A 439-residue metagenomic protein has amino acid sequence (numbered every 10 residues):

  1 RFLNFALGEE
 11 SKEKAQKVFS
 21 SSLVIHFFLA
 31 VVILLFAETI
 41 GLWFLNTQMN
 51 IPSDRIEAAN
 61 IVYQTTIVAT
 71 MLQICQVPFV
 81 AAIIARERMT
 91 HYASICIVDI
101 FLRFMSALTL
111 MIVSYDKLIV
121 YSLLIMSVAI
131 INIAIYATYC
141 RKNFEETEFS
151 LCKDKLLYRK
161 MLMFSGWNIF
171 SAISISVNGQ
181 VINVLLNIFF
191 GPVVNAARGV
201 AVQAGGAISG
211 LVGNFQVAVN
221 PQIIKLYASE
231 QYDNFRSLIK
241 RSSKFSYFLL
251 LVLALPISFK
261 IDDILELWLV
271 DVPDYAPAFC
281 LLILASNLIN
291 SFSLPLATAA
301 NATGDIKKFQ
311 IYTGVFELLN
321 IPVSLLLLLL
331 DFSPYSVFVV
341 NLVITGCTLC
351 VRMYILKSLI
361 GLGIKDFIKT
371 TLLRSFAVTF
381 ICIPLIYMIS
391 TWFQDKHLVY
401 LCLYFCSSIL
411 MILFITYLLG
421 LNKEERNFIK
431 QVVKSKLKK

Functional and structural regions predicted by a protein language model:
R1-E9, A85, F144-E145, A201 (+3 more regions): Helix-loop junctions and terminal segments of transmembrane helices in multi-pass membrane transport/translocation
E10-S20, V31-I67, V113-S122, D263-C280 (+1 more regions): Membrane-interface helix-capping segments at transmembrane helix termini in multi-pass transporters
L23-M49, T109, A134, V212 (+5 more regions): Alpha-helical transmembrane segments of multi-pass membrane transport and lipid-handling proteins
V68-C96, L108, I119, L284-F316 (+1 more regions): Membrane-interface junctions at transmembrane-helix termini in multi-pass inner-membrane proteins
E87-T90, F101-A134, T138, K307 (+4 more regions): Membrane-interface helix-loop junctions in multi-pass transport and translocation proteins
L118-S122, Y136-Q180, Q222, E230-S237 (+3 more regions): Interhelical loop/hinge segments that connect adjacent transmembrane helices in multipass membrane
L124-Y136, C140, K155-K225, K244-F245 (+3 more regions): Transmembrane helical elements of multi-pass membrane transporters/channels
K357-K365, I386-K439: Membrane-proximal transmembrane or re-entrant/amphipathic helices at the cytosolic face
